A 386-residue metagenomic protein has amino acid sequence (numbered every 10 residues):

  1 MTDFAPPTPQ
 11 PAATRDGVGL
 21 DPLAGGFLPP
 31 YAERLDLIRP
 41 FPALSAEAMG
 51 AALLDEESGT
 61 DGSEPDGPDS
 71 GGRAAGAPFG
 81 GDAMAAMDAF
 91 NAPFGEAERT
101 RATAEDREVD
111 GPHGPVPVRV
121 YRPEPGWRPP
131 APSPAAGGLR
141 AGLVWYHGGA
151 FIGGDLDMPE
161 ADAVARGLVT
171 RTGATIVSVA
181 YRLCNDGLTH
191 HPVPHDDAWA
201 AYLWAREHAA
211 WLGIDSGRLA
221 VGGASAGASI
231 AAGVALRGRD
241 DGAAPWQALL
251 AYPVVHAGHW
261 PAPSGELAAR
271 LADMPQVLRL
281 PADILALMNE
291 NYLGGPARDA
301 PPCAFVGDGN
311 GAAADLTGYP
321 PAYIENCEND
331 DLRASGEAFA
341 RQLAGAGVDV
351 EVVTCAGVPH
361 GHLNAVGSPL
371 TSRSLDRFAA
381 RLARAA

Functional and structural regions predicted by a protein language model:
T2-E57, S63, E105-R119, P123-A386: Alpha/beta-hydrolase superfamily serine-hydrolase fold, recognizing
R39-E108: An N-terminal hydrophobic leader/cap segment in hydrolases
